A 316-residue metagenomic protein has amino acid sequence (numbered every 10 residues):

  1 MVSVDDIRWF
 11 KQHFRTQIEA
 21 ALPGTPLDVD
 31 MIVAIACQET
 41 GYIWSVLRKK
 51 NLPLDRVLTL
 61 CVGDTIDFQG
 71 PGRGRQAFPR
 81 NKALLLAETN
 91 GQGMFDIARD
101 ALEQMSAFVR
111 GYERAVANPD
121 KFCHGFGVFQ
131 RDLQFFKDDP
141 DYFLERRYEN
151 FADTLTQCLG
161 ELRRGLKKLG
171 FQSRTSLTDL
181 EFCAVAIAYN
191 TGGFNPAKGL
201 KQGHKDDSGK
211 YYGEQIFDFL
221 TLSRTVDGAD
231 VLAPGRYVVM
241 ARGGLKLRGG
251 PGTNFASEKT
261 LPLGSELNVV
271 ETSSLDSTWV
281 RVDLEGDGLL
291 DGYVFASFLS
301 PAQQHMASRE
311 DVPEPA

Functional and structural regions predicted by a protein language model:
M1-A20, Y42-G72, Y142: N-terminal export signals and maturation junctions of secreted/periplasmic proteins
D5-P23, R73-G235: Non-catalytic cell-wall polysaccharide-engagement segments
L27-D30, F126, R242, S277: Extracytoplasmic
G41-K49, T191-Q202, D291: Secretory-pathway/luminal and periplasmic proteins that interact with or process carbohydrate-rich
L232, D283-A316: Boundary regions of SH3-family modules and the immediately adjacent low-complexity/disordered segments in eukaryotic
R236-K246: Short, basic/aromatic beta-hairpin or loop at an interaction surface
P251-A256: Short alpha-helix capping/helix-loop boundary micro-motifs
T260-F298: SH3/SH3-like beta-barrel superfamily modules
